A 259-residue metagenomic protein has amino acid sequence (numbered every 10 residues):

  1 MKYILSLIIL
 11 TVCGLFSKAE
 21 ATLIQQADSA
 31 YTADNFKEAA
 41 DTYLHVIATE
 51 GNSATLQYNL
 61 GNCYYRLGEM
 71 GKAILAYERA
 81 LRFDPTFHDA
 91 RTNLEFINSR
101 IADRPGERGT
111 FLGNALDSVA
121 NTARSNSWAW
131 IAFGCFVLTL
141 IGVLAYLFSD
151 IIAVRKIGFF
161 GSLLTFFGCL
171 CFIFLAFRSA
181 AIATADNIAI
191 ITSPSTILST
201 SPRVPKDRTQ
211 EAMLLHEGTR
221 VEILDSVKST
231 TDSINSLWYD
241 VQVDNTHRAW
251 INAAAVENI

Functional and structural regions predicted by a protein language model:
M70, I157-I197, S201-Q210, E222-L224 (+2 more regions): Boundary regions of SH3-family modules and the immediately adjacent low-complexity/disordered segments in eukaryotic
R108-S149: Membrane-embedded alpha-helical segments of integral membrane proteins
